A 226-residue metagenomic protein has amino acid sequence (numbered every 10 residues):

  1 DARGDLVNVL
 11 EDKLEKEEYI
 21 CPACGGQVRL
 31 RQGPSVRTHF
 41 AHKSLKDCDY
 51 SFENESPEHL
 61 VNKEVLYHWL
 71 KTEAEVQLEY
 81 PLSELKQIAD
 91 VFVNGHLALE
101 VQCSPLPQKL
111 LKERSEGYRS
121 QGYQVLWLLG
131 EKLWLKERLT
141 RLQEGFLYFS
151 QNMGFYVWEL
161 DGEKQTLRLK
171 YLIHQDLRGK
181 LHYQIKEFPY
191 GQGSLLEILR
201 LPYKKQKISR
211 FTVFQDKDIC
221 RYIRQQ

Functional and structural regions predicted by a protein language model:
D1-W69: N-terminal cysteine/histidine-rich coordination modules
D5, G26, L85-Q87, G95-L97: Short acidic/polar mixed-charge low-complexity motifs
H68-L85, V91-N94: A short acidic/basic microdomain associated with nuclease active sites
S83-E84, L106-P107, L133: Acidic, metal-coordinating catalytic cores used for nucleic-acid/nucleotide bond scission and strand-transfer chemistry
V91-P107, Y118: Conserved catalytic cores of phosphodiester-cleaving nucleases, focusing on short active-site segments
L106-V125, T140: Basic, amphipathic alpha-helical patches used to engage nucleic acids or provide basic targeting signals, exemplified
Q121-L160: Nucleic-acid nuclease catalytic cores
F146-Q226: Non-catalytic C-terminal interaction segments of nucleic acid-processing enzymes
